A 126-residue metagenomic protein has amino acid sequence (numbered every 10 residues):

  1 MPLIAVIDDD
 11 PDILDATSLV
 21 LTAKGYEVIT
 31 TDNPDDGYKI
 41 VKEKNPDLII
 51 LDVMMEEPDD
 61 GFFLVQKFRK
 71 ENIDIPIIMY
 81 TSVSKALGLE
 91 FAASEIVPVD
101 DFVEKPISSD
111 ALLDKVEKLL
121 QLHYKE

Functional and structural regions predicted by a protein language model:
D8, D52-V53: Active-site residues of response regulator receiver
P11-I29, V97: Two-component/phosphorelay signaling modules centered on CheY-like receiver
T30-K39, D60-G61: Helix N-cap/capping motif at the beta->alpha junctions
K42-K44, F68-D74: Conserved phosphotransfer cores of two-component systems
K44-L51: Active-site beta3 strand of CheY-like receiver
F62-F63, K70, S84-V103, D110 (+1 more regions): Alpha4 helix (beta4-alpha4-beta5 surface) of REC/receiver domains from two-component response regulators
Y80-S82: Hydrophobic/aromatic residues positioned on beta-strands within the core alpha/beta folds
E117-E126: The C-terminal output helix
